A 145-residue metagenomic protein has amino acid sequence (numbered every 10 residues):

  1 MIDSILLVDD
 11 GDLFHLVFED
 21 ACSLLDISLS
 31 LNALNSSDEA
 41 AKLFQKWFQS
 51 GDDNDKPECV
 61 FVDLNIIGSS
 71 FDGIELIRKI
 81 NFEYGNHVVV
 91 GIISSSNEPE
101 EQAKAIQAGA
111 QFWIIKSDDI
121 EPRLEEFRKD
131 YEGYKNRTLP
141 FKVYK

Functional and structural regions predicted by a protein language model:
D3-C22: Conserved acidic segment of CheY-like receiver
A33-C59, R123: Acidic, metal-coordinating helix/loop segments flanking the phosphotransfer/catalytic sites of two-component signaling
D55-C59, Y84-V89: His-Asp phosphorelay/catalytic-motif detector in bacterial-type signaling
V62-N65: Active-site residues of response regulator receiver
F71, E75, S96-I114, D118 (+1 more regions): Alpha4 helix (beta4-alpha4-beta5 surface) of REC/receiver domains from two-component response regulators
F71-N86: Short amphipathic alpha-helix used as the core "switch/output" element in two-component signaling
H87-N97: A short, hydrophobic beta-strand element within the central beta-sheet of small alpha/beta folds
P122-K145: CheY-like receiver
